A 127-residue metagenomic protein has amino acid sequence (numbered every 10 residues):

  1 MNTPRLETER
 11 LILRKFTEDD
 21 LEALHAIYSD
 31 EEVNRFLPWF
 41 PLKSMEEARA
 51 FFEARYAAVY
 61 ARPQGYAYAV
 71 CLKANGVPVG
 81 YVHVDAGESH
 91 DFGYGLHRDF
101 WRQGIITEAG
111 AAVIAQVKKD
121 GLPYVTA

Functional and structural regions predicted by a protein language model:
M1, A54-R55: A generic local structural motif
M1-R35, A67-A127: Acyl-donor (CoA/ACP) binding surface of acyl/acetyltransferases
E32-A54: Conserved GNAT-fold acetyl-CoA-binding loop/helix
P38, F52, V59, V113-I114: Generic helix-packing signal
E46-A48, A57-Y60, R102-G104, V117: Short, intrinsically disordered/low-complexity patches at protein termini and at juxtamembrane boundaries
R55-A69: A short helix-loop-beta-strand connector motif used in the catalytic cores of GNAT acetyltransferases and, in some
